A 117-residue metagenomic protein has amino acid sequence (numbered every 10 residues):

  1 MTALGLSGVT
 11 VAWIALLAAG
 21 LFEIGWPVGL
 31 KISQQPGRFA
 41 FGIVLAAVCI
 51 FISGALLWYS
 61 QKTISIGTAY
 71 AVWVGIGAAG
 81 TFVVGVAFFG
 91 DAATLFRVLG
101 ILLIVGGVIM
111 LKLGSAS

Functional and structural regions predicted by a protein language model:
M1-S117: Polytopic alpha-helical membrane proteins, predominantly small-molecule transporters/carriers
